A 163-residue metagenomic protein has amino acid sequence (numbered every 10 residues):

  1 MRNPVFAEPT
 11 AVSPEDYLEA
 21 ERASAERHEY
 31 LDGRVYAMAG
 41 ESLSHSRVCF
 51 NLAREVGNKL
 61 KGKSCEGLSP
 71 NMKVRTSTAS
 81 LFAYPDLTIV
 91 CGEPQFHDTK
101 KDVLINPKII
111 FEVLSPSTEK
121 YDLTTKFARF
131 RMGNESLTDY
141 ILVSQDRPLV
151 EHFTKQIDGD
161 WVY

Functional and structural regions predicted by a protein language model:
M1-Y163: Gly/Pro/Ser/Thr-rich low-complexity, intrinsically disordered segments predominantly at protein N-termini
